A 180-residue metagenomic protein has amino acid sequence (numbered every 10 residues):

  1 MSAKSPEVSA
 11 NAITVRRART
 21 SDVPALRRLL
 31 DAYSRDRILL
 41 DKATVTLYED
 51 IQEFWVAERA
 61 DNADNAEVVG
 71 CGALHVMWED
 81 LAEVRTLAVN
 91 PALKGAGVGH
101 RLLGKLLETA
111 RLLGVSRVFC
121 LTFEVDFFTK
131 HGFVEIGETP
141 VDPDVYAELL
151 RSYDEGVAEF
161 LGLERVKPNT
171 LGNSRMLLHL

Functional and structural regions predicted by a protein language model:
S2-L40, E58, D64-E67, G172-L180: Short amphipathic alpha-helix that is part of the acyltransferase structural core
D22, D80, F123-E124: A generic "binding-loop/recognition-motif" signal
D41-W55, R59, G70-V89: A conserved beta-strand-loop-helix scaffold within acyl/acetyltransferase catalytic domains
L87-K94, F123: A short, internal acetyl-CoA/4′-phosphopantetheine-binding micro-motif in the GNAT/acyltransferase core
G95-E108, C120: Conserved acetyl-CoA-binding loop-helix of GNAT-fold acetyltransferases
L112, S116, T122-S152: Conserved active-site alpha-helix within GNAT-family acetyltransferase domains
V141-L180: C-terminal "cap" of GNAT-fold acetyltransferases
